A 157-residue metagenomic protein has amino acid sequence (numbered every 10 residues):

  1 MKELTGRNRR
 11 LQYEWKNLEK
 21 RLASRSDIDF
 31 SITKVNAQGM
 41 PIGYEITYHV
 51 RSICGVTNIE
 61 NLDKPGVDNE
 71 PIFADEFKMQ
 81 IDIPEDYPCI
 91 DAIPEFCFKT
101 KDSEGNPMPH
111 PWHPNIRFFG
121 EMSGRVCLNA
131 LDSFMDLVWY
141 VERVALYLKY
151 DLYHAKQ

Functional and structural regions predicted by a protein language model:
M1-E76, E85-Q157: UBC/E2-like fold recognition across ubiquitin and ubiquitin-like conjugation systems, capturing catalytically active
